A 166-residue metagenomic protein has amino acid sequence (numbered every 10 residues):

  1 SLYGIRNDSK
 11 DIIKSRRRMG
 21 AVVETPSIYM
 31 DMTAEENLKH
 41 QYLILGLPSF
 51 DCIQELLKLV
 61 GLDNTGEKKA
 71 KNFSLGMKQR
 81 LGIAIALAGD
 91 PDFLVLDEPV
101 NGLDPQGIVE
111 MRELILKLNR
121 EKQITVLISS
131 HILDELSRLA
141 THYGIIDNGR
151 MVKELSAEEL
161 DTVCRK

Functional and structural regions predicted by a protein language model:
S1-D8, K14-S15: Conserved ABC transporter NBD signature motif
K39, L43, P48-T65: Conserved ABC ATPase "signature" region
K69-G76: Conserved ABC ATPase signature
L94-E98: Catalytic Walker B motif of ABC-type/P-loop ATPase nucleotide-binding domains
V109-K122: Helical segment within the ABC ATPase nucleotide-binding domain
